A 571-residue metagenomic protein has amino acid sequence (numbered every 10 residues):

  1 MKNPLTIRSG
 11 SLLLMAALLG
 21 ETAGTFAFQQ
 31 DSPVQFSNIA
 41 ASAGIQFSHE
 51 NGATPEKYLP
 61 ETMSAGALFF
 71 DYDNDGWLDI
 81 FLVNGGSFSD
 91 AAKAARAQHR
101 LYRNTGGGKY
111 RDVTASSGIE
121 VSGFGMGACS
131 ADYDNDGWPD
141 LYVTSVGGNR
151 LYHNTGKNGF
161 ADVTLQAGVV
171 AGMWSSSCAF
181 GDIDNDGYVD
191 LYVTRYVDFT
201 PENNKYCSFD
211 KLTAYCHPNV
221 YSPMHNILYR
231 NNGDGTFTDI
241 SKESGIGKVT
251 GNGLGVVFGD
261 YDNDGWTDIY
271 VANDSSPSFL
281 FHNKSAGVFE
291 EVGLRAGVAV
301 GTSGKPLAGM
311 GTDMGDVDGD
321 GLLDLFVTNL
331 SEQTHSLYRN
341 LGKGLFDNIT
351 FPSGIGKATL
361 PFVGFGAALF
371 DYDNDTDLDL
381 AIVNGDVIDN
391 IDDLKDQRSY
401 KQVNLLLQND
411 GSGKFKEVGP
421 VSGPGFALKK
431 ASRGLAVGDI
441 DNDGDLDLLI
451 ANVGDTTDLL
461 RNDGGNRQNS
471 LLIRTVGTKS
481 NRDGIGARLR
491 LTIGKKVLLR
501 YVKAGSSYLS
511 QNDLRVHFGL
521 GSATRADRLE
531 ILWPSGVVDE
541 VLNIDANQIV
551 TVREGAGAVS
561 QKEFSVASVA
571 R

Functional and structural regions predicted by a protein language model:
G10-A23: Bacterial N-terminal signal peptides
A27, S32-Q35, A53, K357 (+2 more regions): Gly/Ser/Thr/Pro-enriched helix-cap/hinge segments flanking short amphipathic alpha-helices
F36-I39, K109-G118, G159-V169, D234-G247 (+3 more regions): Blade-edge beta-strand/turn elements of extracellular beta-propeller and related beta-sheet repeat scaffolds
I45-G66, S116-C129, G168-A179, S222 (+7 more regions): Repeat-based blade/solenoid architectures
E56, S64-N74, R103, F124-P139 (+11 more regions): Beta-propeller blade termini
W77-N84, D136-S145, L191-R195, D264 (+7 more regions): Hydrophobic beta-strand segments that make up the repeating blades of beta-propeller and related beta-repeat
V83-A97, R195-Y221, V383-S399: Short, conserved, GDST-rich strand-edge loop motifs in beta-rich repeat architectures
H99-N104, M224-N231, H282, Y338-R339 (+1 more regions): Beta-propeller blade signature
